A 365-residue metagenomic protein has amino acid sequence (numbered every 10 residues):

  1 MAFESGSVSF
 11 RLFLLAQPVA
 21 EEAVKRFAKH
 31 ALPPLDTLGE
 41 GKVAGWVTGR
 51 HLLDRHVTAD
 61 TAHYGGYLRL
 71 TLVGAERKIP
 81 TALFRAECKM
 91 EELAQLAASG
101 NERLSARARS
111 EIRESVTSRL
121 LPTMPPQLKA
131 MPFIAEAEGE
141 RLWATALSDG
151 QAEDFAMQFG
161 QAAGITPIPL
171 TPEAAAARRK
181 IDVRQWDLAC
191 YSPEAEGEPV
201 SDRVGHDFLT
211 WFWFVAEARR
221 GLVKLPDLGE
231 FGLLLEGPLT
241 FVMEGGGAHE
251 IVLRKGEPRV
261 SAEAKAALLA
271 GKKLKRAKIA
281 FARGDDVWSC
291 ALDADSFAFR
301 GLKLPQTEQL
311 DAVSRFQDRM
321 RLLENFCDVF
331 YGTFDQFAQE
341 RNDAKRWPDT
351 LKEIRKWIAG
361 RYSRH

Functional and structural regions predicted by a protein language model:
M1-H365: Intrinsically disordered, low-complexity, charge-rich terminal extensions of nucleic-acid-associated complexes
